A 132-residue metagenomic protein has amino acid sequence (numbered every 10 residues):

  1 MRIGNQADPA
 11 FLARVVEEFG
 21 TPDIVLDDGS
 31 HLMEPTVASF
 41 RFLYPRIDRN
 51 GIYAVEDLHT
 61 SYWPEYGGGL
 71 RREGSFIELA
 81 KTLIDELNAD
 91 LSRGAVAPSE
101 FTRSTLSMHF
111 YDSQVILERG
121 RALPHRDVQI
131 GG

Functional and structural regions predicted by a protein language model:
M1-F19: S-adenosyl-L-methionine
R2, D28, S61: Conserved residues at the C-terminal ends of beta-strands
I3, I24, Y44: Nucleotide-sugar donor-binding/catalytic module of glycosyltransferases that assemble extracellular/cell-envelope
G4, G29, N50-G51: Glycine-centered flexibility sites
A7, S30, H59: Adenine-nucleotide cofactor-binding loop residues
A13-L32: A short acidic, Gly/Pro-enriched loop at the edge of an enzyme's catalytic core that lines a small-molecule cofactor
M33-G132: C-terminal substrate-binding/active-site "lid" region of AdoMet-derived donor-dependent transferases
